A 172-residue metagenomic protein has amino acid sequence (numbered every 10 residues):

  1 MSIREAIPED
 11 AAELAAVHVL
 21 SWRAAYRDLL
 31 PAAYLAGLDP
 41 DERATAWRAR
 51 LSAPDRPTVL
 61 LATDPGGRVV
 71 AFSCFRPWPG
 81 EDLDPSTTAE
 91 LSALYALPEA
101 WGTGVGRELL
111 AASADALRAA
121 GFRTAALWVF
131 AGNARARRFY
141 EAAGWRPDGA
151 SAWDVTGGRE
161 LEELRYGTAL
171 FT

Functional and structural regions predicted by a protein language model:
M1-I3: Extreme N-terminal starter segment of soluble prokaryotic enzymes
E5-P8, V19-L29, A33-E99, R107-A112 (+4 more regions): Acetyl-CoA-dependent GNAT
I7-D10, N133: Acidic/polar helix N-cap motif
L14: Hydrophobic pocket/interface hotspot
A25, T103, D148: Residues that scaffold the ATP/ADP-binding catalytic core of kinase and kinase-like folds
L60, P85-A89, R123-T172: C-terminal "cap" of GNAT-fold acetyltransferases
L97-E99, T103, A131-G132: Active-site acidic-Proline motif in GNAT/NAT acetyltransferases
